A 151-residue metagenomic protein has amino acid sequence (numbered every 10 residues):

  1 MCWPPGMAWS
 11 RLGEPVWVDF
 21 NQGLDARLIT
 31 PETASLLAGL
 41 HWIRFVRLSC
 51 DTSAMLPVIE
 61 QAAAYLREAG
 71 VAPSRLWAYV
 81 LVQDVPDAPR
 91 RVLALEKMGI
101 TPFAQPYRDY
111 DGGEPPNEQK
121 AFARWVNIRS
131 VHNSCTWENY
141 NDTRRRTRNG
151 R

Functional and structural regions predicted by a protein language model:
M1-A62, P73-Q83, T101-P106: Core AdoMet radical
A69-V71, Y79-R151: Auxiliary Fe-S-binding modules of radical SAM enzymes
